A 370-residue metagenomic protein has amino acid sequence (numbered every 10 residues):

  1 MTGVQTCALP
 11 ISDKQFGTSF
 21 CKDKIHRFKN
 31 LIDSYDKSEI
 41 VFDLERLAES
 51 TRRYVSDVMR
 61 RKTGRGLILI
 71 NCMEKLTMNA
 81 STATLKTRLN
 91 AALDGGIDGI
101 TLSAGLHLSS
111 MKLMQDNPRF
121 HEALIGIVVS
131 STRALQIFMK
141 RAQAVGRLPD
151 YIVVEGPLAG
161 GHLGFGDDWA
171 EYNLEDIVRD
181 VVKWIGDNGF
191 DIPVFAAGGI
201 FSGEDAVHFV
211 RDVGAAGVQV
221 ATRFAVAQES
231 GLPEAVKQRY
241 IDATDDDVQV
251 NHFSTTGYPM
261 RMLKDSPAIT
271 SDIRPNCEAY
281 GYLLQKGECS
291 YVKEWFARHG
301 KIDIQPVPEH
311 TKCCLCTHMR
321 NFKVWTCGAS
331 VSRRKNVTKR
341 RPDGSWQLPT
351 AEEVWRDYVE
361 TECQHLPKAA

Functional and structural regions predicted by a protein language model:
T2-L9: Short, small-residue-biased leader/transition segments that mark boundaries at the very start of proteins
A8, I68-E74, I100-L102, I125-V129 (+3 more regions): Hydrophobic faces of well-ordered beta-strands that scaffold small-molecule active sites in alpha/beta enzyme cores
D13-S19, L102-I125, R133-I137, H162-W184: Active-site-adjacent beta->alpha loops and helix N-cap segments on the catalytic face of soluble alpha/beta enzymes
D23-K112, V129-T132: Active-site beta->alpha loop and helix N-cap motifs at the rims of alpha/beta catalytic domains
V58, A91-A92, M114, F138 (+2 more regions): Generic structural signal for hydrophobic
D94-D98, P118-A123, Q143-Y151, D212-V218: Glycine-enriched alpha-helix->loop->beta-strand junction motifs that scaffold or abut catalytic
H121-A159: Small-residue-rich anion-binding loops in enzyme active sites
A159-L174, V178, W184-D191, F195 (+1 more regions): Conserved active-site-proximal phosphate/metal-binding subdomains
